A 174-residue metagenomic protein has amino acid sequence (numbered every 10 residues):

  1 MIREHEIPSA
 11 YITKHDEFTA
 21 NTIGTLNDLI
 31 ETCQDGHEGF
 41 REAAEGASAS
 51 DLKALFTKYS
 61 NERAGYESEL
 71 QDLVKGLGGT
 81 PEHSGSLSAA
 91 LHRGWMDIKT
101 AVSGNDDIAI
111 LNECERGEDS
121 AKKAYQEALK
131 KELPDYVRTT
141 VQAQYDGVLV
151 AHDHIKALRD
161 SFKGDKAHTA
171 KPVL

Functional and structural regions predicted by a protein language model:
M1-A10, E17-T19, D165-L174: Low-complexity, polar/amphipathic intrinsically disordered segments that mediate membrane, lipid-surface
I2-A10, D72-K122: Carboxylate-rich helix-loop segments that flank metal/cofactor sites and access channels in metalloenzymes
K14-S48, I108-E132: Alpha-helical bundle segments that constitute or directly flank the non-heme di-iron/ferroxidase center
N21-L29, S50-S68, D107-L111, Y136-V148: Alpha-helical scaffold segments that form or flank carboxylate-/histidine-based iron centers
I23, N27-I30, Q34, S60 (+7 more regions): Generic structural concept
H37, E67, Q71-V74, W95 (+4 more regions): A structural signal for well-ordered alpha-helices, especially hydrophobic packing surfaces of coiled-coils
D51-S88, A151, I155-R159: Conserved alpha-helical segments that form or flank metal/cofactor-binding pockets of metalloenzymes
I110, C114-L174: Preference for long, well-ordered alpha-helical segments
